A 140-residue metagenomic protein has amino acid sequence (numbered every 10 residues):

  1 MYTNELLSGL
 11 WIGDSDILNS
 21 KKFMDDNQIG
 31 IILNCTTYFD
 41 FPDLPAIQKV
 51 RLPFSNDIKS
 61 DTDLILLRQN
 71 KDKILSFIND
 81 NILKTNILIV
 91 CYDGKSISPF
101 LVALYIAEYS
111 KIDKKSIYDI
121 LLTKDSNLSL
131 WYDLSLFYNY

Functional and structural regions predicted by a protein language model:
Y2-I87, E108-Y138: Cysteine-based protein phosphatase catalytic domain of the PTP/DSP
T85-A103: A phosphate-binding catalytic loop at a beta-strand-loop-alpha-helix junction that coordinates phosphoryl groups
